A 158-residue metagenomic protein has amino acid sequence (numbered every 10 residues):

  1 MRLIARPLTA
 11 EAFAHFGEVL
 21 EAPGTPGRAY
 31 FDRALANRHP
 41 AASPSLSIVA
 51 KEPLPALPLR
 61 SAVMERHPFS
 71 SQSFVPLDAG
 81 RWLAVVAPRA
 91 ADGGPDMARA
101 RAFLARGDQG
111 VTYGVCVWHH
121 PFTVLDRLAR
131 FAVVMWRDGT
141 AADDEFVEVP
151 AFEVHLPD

Functional and structural regions predicted by a protein language model:
M1-A102, D126, M135-A142, V147-E148 (+1 more regions): Non-catalytic, conserved peripheral segments adjacent to functional cores
Q72, V111, A129: Residue-level detector of short, conserved catalytic/binding motifs and their immediate flanks
L83-A84, T112, H120, V133: Short hydrophobic/aromatic-rich beta-strand segments that constitute the beta-sheet cores of beta-sandwich/beta-barrel
L104-W118: Conserved metal-binding segment of the jelly-roll/cupin
C116-A132: Ligand-binding loop in jelly-roll beta-barrel domains
